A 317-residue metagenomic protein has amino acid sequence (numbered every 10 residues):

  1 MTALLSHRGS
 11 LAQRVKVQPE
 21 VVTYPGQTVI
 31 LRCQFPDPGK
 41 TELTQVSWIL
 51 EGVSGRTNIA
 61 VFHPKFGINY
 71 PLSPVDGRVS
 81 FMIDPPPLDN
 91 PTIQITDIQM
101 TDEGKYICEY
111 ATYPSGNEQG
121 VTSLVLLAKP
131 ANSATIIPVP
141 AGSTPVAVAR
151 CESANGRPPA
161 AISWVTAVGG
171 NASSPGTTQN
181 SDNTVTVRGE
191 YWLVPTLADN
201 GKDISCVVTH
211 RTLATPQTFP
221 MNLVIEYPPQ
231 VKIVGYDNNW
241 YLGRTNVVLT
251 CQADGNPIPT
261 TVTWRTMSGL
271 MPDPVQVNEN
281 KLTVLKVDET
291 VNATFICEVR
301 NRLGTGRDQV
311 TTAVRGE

Functional and structural regions predicted by a protein language model:
M1-Q27, G77, E103: N-terminal Sec-dependent signal peptide, specifically the hydrophobic helical h-region
L11-V17, K129-I137, P228-G235: Proline-enriched interdomain boundary motifs that mark the N-terminal boundary and often initiate the first structured
V21-Q27, I137-V146, N155, L197 (+2 more regions): Short, solvent-exposed loop/linker segments at the N-terminal edge of repeated beta-sheet extracellular domains
V29, D102-E109, A147-A149, A160-I162 (+4 more regions): Conserved Ig-like domain signature around the intradomain disulfide
Q34, R78-S123: Ligand-binding face of N-terminal immunoglobulin V-set domains in extracellular IgSF glycoproteins
P36-R78, R157-P175, D254-L270: N-terminal V-set
K40, E109-A128, K202-Y227, I296-G316: Extracellular/luminal immunoglobulin-like beta-sandwich modules
M82-D89, S181-V185, P272-E279: Short beta-strand segments within Ig-like beta-sandwich modules, predominantly Fibronectin type-III
